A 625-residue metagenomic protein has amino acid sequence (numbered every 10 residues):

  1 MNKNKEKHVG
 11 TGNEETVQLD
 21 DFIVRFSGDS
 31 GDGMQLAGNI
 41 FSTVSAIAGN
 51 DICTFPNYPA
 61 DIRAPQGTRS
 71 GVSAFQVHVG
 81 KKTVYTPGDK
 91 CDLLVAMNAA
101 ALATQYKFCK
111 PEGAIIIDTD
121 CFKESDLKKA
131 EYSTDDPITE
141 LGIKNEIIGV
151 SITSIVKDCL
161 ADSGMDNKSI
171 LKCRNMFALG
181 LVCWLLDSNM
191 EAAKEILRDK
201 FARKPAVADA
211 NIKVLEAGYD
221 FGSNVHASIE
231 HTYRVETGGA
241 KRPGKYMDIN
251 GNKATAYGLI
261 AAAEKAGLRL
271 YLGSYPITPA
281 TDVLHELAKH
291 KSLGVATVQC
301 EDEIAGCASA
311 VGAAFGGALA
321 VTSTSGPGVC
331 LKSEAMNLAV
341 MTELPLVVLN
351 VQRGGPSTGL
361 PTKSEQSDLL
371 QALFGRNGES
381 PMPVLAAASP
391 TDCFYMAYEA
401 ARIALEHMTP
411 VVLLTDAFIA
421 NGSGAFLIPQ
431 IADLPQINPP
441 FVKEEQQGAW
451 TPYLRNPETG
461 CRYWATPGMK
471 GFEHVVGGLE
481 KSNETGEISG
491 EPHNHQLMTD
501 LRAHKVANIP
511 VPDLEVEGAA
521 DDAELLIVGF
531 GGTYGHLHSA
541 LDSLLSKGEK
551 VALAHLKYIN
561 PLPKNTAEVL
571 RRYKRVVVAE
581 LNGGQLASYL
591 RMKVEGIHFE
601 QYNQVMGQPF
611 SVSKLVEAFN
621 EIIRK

Functional and structural regions predicted by a protein language model:
N2-A266: Active-site cofactor/cluster-binding pocket
D21, D158-L160, A227-G244, A262-R269 (+5 more regions): Gly-rich Lys/Arg/Thr-decorated short loops/hinges at beta-loop-alpha junctions or inter-strand turns that position
D21-C109, Y257, Y271, T278-F374 (+2 more regions): Thiamine diphosphate
F22-D29, A178-G180, L270-G273, A320-S323 (+4 more regions): Short glycine-rich or small-residue beta-strand-to-loop segments that form or flank ligand, phosphate, metal/Fe-S
Y58-P59, V214, V235-G239, Y275-P279 (+5 more regions): A glycine-rich phosphate-binding loop feature that marks nucleotide/adenosyl-phosphate handling sites
P59-R63, F122-D126, I155, I304-G306 (+6 more regions): Short gly/pro/ser/thr-enriched loop/turn and capping motifs at secondary-structure boundaries
G88, I143-N145, G149-T153, K363-V412 (+3 more regions): Conserved thiamine diphosphate
D248-G258, A266, M396, A401-K625: Flexible, low-complexity linker and terminal segments
